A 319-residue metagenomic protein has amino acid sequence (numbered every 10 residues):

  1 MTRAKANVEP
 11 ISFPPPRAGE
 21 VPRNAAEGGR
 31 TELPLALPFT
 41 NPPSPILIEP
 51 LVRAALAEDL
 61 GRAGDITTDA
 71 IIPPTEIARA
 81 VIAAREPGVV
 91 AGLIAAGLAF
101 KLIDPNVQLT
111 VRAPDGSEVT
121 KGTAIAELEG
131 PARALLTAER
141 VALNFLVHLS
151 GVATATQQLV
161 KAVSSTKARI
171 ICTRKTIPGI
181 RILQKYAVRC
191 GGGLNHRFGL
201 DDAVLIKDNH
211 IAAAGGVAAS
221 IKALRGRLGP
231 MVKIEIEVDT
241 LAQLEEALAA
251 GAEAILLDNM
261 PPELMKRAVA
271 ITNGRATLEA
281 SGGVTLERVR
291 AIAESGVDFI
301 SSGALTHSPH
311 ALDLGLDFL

Functional and structural regions predicted by a protein language model:
R3, A36-A250, A254, E263-I271 (+4 more regions): Acidic/glycine-rich phosphate/pyrophosphate-binding loops and surrounding catalytic core that coordinate Mg2+
R3-A6, P16: Compositionally biased, low-complexity intrinsically disordered regions
P10-S12: Generic short N-terminal amphipathic or hydrophobic helices
A18-E20: Glycine-biased, low-complexity coil/linker segments
P22-N24, L33-L35: Intrinsically disordered, low-complexity segments enriched in serine/threonine/proline/glycine and often basic
N259: C-terminal active-site rim and adjoining tail of enzyme catalytic domains
G315-L319: Active-site loop ensemble at the mouth of alpha/beta enzyme cores that anchors a bound cofactor
